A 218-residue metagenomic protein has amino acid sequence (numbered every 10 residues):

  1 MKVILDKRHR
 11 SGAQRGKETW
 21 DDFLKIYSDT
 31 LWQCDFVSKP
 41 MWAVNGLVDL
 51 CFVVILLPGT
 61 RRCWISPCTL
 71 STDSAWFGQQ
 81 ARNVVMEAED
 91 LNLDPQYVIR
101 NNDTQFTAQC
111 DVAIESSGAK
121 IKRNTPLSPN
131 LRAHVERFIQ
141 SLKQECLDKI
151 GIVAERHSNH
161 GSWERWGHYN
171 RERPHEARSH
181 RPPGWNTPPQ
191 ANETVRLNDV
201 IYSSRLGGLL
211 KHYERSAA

Functional and structural regions predicted by a protein language model:
M1-A218: Charged DNA-binding/catalytic regions of mobile-element recombinases
